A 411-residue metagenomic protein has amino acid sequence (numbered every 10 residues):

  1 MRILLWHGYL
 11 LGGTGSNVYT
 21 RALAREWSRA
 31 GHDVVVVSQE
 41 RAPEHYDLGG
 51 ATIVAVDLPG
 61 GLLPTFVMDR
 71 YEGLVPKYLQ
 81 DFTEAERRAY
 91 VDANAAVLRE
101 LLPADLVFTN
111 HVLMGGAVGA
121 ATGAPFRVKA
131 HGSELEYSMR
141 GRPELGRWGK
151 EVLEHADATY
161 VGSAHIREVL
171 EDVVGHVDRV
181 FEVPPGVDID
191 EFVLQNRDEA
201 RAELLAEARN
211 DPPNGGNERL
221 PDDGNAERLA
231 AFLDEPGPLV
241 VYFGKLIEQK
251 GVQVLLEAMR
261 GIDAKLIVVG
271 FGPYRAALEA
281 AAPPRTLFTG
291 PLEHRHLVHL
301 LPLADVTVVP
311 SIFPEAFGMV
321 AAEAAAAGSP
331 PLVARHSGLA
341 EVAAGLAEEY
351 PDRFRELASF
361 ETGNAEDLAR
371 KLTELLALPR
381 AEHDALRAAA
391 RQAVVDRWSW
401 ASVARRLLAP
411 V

Functional and structural regions predicted by a protein language model:
M1-D57, A401: N-terminal subdomain of nucleotide-sugar transferases
G15, G363, A377-A409: A charged, aromatic-enriched C-terminal amphipathic alpha-helix characteristic of glycosyltransferases across folds
V36-L101: A conserved catalytic-core segment of Leloir-type glycosyltransferases
E40, H165, G186: Carbohydrate-associated surface elements
E203-K250, L256-R260: Conserved donor-binding/catalytic core segment of Leloir-type glycosyltransferases
L205-N210, A340-E374: Change "using UDP/GDP/dTDP sugars" to "using nucleotide sugars
G237, K265-V268, A276-V298: Nucleotide-activated donor-binding/catalytic signature segment of Leloir-type glycosyltransferases, i.e., the conserved
P302-A316, S329: Acidic donor-binding loop of glycosyltransferase active sites
